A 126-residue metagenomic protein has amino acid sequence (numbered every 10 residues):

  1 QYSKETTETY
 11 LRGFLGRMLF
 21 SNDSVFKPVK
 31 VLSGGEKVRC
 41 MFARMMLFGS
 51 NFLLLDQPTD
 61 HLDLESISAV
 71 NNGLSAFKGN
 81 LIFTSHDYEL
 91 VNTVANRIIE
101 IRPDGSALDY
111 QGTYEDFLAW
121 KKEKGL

Functional and structural regions predicted by a protein language model:
Q1-L126: ABC ATP-binding cassette signature C-motif
